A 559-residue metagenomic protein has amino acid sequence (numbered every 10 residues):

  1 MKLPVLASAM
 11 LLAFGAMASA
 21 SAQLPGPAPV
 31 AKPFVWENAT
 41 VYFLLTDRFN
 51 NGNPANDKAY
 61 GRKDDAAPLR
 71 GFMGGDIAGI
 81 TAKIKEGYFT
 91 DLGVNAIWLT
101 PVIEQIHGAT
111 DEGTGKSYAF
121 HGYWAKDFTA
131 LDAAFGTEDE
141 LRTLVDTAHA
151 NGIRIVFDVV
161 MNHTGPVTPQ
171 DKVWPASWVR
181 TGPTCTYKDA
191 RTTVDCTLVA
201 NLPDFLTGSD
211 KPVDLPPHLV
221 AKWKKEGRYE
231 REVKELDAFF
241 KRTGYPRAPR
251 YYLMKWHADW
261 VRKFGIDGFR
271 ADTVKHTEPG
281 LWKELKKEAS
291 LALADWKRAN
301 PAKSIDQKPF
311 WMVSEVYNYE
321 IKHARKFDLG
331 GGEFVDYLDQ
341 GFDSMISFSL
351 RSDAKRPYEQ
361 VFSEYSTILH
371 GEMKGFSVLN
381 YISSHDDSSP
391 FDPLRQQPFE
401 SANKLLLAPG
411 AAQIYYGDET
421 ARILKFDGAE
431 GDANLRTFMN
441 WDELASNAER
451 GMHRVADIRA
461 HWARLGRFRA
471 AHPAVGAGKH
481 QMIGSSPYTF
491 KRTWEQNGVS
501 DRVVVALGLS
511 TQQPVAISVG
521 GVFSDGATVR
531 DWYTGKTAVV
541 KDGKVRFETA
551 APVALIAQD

Functional and structural regions predicted by a protein language model:
K2-S21: Gram-negative bacterial Sec-dependent N-terminal signal peptides
L24-P25, K255-K374, V378, L394-Q396 (+5 more regions): Active-site-proximal helices and loops of the catalytic beta/alpha 8
P27, P33-A39, D47-D259, K263-F264 (+5 more regions): Substrate-binding/active-site clefts of carbohydrate-active enzymes
T40-L45, N95-P101, G122, D127-A130 (+9 more regions): Structural recognition of the beta-strand scaffold that forms the well-ordered cores of secreted hydrolase catalytic
L45, H149, G466-R469: Protein kinase-like catalytic domain
F128, W178, L202-F205, P390 (+3 more regions): Short clusters of hydrophobic/aromatic residues that line enzyme substrate/ligand-binding pockets
I382-S389: Active-site neighborhood of divalent metal-dependent phosphoester/pyrophosphate hydrolases
